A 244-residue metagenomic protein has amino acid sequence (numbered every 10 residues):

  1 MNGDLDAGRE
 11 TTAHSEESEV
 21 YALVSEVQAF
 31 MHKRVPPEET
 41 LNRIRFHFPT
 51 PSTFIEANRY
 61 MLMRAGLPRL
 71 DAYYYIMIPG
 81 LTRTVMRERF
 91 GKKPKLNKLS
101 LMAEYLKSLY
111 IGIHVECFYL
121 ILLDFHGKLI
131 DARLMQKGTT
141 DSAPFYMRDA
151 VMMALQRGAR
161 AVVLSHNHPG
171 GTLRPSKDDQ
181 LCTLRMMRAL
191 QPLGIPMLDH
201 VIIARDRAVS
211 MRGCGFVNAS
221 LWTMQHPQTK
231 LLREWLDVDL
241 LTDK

Functional and structural regions predicted by a protein language model:
M1-A65: Long, highly charged, low-complexity intrinsically disordered interaction regions that mediate electrostatic DNA/RNA
M1-A7, L232, D239-K244: Intrinsically disordered, low-complexity and often Lys/Arg-enriched segments
P36-T40, L129-D131, V163-N167: A short alpha-helix capping/helix-coil boundary motif
T40, D71-Y74, F118: Residue-level detector of well-ordered alpha-helical segments, enriched for hydrophobic/aromatic packing positions
R59-K95: Alpha-helical interaction/regulatory segments in DNA maintenance proteins
L67-Y73, E104, Q136-L231: Active-site-proximal loop/helix of nucleotide/amide-processing enzymes and allied scaffolds
R87-Q136, R212-H226, V238-K244: Non-catalytic interface/targeting segments
